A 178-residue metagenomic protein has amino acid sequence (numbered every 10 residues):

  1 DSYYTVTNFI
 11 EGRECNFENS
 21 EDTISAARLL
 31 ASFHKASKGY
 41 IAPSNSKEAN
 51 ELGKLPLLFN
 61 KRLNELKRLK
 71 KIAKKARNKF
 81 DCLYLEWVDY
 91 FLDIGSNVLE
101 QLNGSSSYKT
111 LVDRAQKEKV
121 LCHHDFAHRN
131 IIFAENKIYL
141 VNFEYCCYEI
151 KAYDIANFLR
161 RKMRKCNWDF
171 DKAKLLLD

Functional and structural regions predicted by a protein language model:
D1-E48: ATP-binding pocket architecture of kinase catalytic cores
S2-T5, K61, D154, L175: Generic alpha-helical secondary structure signal
R13-E18, S44-L121: ATP-dependent phospho-/nucleotidyl transfer catalytic cores
E18-S25, C147, K165-W168: Short alpha-helix boundary/capping segments
S25, L29, Y90, D154: Charged catalytic carboxylate motif
H34, F91, I138-L140: Gram-positive cell-envelope targeting signals
L102-Y153: Active-site acidic catalytic loop and adjacent metal/ATP-binding pocket of ATP-dependent phosphoryl transfer enzymes
A152-D178: Active-site activation/catalytic loop segments of kinase-like enzymes and analogous catalytic loops in related
